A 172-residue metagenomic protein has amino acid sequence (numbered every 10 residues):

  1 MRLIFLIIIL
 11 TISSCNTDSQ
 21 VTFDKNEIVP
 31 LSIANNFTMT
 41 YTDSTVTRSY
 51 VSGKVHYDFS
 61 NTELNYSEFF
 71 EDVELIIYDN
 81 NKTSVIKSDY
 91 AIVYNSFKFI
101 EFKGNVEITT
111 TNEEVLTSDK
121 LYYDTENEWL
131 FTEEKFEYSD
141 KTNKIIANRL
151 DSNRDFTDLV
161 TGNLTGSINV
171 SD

Functional and structural regions predicted by a protein language model:
M1-D172: Mature-chain termini and adjacent capping regions
